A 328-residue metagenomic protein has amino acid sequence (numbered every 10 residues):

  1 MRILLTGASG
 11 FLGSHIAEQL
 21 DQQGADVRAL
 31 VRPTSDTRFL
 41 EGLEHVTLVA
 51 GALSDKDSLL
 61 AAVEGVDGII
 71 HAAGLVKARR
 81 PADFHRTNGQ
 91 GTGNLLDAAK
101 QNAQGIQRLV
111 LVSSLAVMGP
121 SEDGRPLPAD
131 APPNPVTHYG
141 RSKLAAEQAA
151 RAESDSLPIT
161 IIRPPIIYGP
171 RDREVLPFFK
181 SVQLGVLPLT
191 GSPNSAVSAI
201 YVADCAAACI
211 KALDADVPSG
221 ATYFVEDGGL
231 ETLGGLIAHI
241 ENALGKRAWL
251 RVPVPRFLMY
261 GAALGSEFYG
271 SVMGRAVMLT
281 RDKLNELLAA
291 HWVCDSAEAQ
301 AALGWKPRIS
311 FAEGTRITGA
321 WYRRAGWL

Functional and structural regions predicted by a protein language model:
I3-Q23: N-terminal Rossmann NAD(P)H-binding glycine-rich loop of SDR-like oxidoreductase domains
G42-G93, M118: NAD(P)H-binding glycine-rich loop region in Rossmannoid oxidoreductase-like domains and their noncatalytic homologs
H85-T92, V110-S113, S142-K143, S198: Short alpha-helix in the Rossmann-fold core of NAD(P)-dependent oxidoreductases
G93-H138, T160: Conserved Rossmann-fold NAD(P)-dependent oxidoreductase catalytic core, especially the SDR/UDP-sugar
N134-T160: Active-site Tyr-X1-5-Lys
A145, D172-P177, G191-L213, G220-F224 (+1 more regions): Substrate-positioning beta->alpha
T160-L176: Flexible, glycine-rich beta-alpha linker
A215-L279, S296, A312, R316-G319 (+1 more regions): Mid/C-terminal beta-alpha module of Rossmann-like enzyme folds, strongest in SDR-family dehydrogenases/epimerases
